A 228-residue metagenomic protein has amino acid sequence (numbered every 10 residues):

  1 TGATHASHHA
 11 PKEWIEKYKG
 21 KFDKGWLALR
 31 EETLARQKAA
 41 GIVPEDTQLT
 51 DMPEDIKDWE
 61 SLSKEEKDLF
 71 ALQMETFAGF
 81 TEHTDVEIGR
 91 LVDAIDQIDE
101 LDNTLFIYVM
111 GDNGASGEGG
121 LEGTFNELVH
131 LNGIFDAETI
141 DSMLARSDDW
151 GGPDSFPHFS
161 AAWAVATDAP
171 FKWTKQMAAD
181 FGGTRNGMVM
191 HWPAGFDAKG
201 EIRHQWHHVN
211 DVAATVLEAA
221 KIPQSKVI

Functional and structural regions predicted by a protein language model:
T1-E32, T50-T76, M110-L128, G195-F196: Active-site His/acidic residue clusters
G20, V92-D93, L128-I228: Substrate-binding rim/cap in mid-to-C-terminal beta-strand-loop elements of soluble/periplasmic
K21-A28, S61, D68, E75-E82 (+3 more regions): Alpha-helix capping and helix-loop boundary segments enriched in small/acidic/polar residues
T33, Q73-L91, V212: Alpha-helical packing segments of well-folded alpha/beta enzyme cores
K38-I42, D93-E100, L217-I222: Sec-exported extracytoplasmic/periplasmic mature domains
P44-T50, Q224-I228: Short, surface-exposed acidic
D46-D51, W173, M177: Alpha-amylase-like alpha-glycosidases and glucanotransferases acting on alpha-linked glucans and related
T47-P53, H83-L121, D149, V165: Metal-dependent active-site segment of extracytoplasmic phospho-/sulfohydrolases and closely related
